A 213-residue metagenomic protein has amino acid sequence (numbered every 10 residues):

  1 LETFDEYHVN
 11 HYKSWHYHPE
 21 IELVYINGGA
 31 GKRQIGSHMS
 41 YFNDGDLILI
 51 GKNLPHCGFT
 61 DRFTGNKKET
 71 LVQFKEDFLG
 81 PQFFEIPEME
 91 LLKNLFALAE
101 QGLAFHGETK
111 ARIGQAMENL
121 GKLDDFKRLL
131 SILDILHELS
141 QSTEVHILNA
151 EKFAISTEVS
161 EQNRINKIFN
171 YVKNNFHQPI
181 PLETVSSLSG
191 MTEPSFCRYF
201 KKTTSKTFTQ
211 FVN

Functional and structural regions predicted by a protein language model:
L1, K52-N119, Q141-H146: A hydrophobic/aromatic-rich effector-binding and dimerization subdomain of bacterial HTH-type transcriptional regulators
L1-L47, N53-L54: Generic protein-terminus/edge-of-domain signal
E90, F126-L133: Short, solvent-exposed positions on alpha-helices
A104-G107, V159-N163: Short helix-capping and inter-helix turn/linker motifs at the boundaries of alpha-helical repeat units
R112-L123, S131, R164-N175: Solvent-exposed, amphipathic alpha-helical segments
L133-E158: Linker/hinge segments immediately adjacent to helix-turn-helix/homeobox DNA-binding domains
E151-T157, K167-N213: Basic/polar phosphate-binding segments, predominantly the helix-turn-helix DNA-binding elements of transcriptional
